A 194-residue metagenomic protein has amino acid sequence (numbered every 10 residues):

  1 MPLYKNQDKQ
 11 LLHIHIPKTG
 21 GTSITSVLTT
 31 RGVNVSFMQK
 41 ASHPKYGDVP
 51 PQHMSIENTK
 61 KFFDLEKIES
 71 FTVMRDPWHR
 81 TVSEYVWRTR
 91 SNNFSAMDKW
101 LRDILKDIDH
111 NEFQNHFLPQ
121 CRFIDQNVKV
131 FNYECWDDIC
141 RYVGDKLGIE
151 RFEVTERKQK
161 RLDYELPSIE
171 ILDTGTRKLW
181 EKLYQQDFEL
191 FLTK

Functional and structural regions predicted by a protein language model:
M1-K194: Membrane-interface amphipathic segments in extracytoplasmic regions
